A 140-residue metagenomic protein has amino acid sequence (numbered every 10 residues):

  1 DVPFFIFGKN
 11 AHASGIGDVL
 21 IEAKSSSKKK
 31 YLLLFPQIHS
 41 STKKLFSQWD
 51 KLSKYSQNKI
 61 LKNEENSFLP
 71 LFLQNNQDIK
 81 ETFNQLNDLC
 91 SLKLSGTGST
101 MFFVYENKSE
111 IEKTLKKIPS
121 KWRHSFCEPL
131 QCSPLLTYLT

Functional and structural regions predicted by a protein language model:
V2-S91, V104-T140: ATP-dependent small-molecule kinase catalytic core of the GHMP/sugar-kinase superfamily and closely related
G98-M101: Conserved glycine-rich beta-strand-loop-beta hairpin in the small C-terminal domain of fold type I
